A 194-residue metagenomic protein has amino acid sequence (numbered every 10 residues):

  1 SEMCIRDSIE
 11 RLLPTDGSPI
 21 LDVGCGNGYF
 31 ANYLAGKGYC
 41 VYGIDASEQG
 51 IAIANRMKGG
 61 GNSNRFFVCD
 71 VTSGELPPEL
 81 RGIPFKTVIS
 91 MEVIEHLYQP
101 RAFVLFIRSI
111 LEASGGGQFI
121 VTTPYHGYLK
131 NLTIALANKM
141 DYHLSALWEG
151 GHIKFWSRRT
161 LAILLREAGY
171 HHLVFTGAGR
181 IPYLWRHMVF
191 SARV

Functional and structural regions predicted by a protein language model:
M3-I5: Short, small-residue-biased leader/transition segments that mark boundaries at the very start of proteins
S47-Q49: Conserved SAM/SAH-binding beta-strand->alpha-helix loop
A54-N55: Conserved SAM-binding loop
G60-G74: Conserved SAM-binding strand-loop segment of SAM-dependent methyltransferases
I89: A conserved beta-strand element that flanks and buttresses the S-adenosyl-L-methionine
V104-G116: A short glycine-rich, Lys/Arg-flanked "PGG" loop and its adjoining helix->strand segment in the class I
G115-T123: Conserved beta-strand signature within the Rossmann-like core of class I S-adenosyl-L-methionine
H143-R159: Acceptor-substrate binding/catalytic loop of class I
